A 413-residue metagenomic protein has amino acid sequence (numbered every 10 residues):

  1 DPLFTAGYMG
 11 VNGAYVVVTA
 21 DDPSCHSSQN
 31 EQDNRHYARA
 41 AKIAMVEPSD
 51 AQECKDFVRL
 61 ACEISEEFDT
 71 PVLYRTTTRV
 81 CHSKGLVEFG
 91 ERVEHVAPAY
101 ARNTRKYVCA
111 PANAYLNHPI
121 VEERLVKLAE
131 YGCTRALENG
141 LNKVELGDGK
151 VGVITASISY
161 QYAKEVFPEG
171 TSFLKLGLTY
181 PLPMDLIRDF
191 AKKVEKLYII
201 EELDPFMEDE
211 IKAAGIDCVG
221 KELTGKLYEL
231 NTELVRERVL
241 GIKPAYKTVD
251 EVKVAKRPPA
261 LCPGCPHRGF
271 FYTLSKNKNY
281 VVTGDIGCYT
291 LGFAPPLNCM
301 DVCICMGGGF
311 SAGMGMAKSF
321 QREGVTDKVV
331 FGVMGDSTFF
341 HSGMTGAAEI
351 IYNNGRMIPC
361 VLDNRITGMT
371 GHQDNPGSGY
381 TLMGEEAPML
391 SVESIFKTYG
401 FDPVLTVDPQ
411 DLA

Functional and structural regions predicted by a protein language model:
D1-P2, C25-Q32, F57-L60, E66 (+11 more regions): Short acidic, glycine/serine/threonine-rich loops at helix termini
D1-V16, R35-H36, A294, C303: Long, structured ligand/cofactor-binding scaffold of large enzymes
M9-Y15, A40-I43, E67-P71, G147-K150 (+9 more regions): Short coil/turn connectors at secondary-structure junctions
T19-A20, R39-E47, V252-K256, T290-C303 (+1 more regions): Glycine/charged-rich beta-loop-alpha catalytic/anionic-binding loops adjacent to active sites
D22-P71, T77, A112-N113, P259 (+2 more regions): Conserved thiamine diphosphate
H26-S27, F293-A413: Thiamine diphosphate
P48-L261, P266-G269, K278, I286 (+1 more regions): Flexible, low-complexity linker and terminal segments
V249-G313, S319: Active-site diphosphate/adenylate-binding microenvironment
